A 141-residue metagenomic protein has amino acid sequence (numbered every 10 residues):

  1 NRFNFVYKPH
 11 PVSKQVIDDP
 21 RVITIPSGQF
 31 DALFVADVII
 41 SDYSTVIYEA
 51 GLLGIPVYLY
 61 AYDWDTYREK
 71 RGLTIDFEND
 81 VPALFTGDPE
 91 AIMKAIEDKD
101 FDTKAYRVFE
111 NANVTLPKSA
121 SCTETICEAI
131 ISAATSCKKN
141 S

Functional and structural regions predicted by a protein language model:
N1-P26: Catalytic donor nucleotide-activated moiety binding site of glycosyltransferases and closely related
V6, I23, V38-I40, Y58 (+1 more regions): Hydrophobic/aromatic beta-strand patches that form the interior of the parallel beta-sheet core in alpha/beta enzyme
S13-D19, T45-T115: Catalytic binding pocket for nucleotide-activated donors in carbohydrate/polymer assembly enzymes
I23-A32, D88: Short acidic low-complexity segments
F34-S44: Acidic donor-binding loop of glycosyltransferase active sites
K118-S141: C-terminal alpha-helical cap of glycosyltransferases
